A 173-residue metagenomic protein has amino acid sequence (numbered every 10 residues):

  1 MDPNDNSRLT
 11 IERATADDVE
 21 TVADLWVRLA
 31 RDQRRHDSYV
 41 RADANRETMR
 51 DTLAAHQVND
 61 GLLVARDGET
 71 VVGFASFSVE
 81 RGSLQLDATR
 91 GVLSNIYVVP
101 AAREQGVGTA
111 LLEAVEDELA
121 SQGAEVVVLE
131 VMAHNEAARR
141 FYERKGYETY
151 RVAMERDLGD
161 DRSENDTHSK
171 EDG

Functional and structural regions predicted by a protein language model:
M1-E20, R28-R31, R162-G173: Conserved N-terminal entry element of GNAT/NAT acetyltransferase domains
V27-T52: Conserved GNAT-fold acetyl-CoA-binding loop/helix
D51-V64, V92: A short helix-loop-beta-strand connector motif used in the catalytic cores of GNAT acetyltransferases and, in some
N59-A75: Conserved beta-hairpin
L93-R103: A short, internal acetyl-CoA/4′-phosphopantetheine-binding micro-motif in the GNAT/acyltransferase core
A102, G106-A114: Conserved acetyl-CoA pyrophosphate-binding loop and the N-cap/start of the following alpha-helix in GNAT-like
T109, A133-R151: Conserved active-site alpha-helix within GNAT-family acetyltransferase domains
L112, L119-M132: Conserved GNAT acetyl-CoA-binding A-motif
